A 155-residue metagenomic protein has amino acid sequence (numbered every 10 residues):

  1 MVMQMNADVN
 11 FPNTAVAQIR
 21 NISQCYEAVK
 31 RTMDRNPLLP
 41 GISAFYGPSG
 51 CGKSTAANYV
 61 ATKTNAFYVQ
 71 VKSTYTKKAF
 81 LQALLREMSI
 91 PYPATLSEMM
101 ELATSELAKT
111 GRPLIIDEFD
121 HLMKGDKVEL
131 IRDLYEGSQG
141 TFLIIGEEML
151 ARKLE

Functional and structural regions predicted by a protein language model:
M1-P40: A short, basic N-terminal segment
V2, E27, T76-A83, P91-L143: Mid-core helix/loop region of P-loop NTP-binding domains shared across ATPases and GTPases
N36-L39, A61-K63, L107-G111, E136: Flexible, charged surface loops at secondary-structure boundaries
P37-N58: Walker A/P-loop nucleotide-binding motif
S43-S49, L134-E155: Sensor-1/coupling segment of RecA-like P-loop NTPase cores
N58, T62, R86, D133: Short, well-ordered alpha-helices that flank and scaffold nucleotide-derived cofactor binding pockets
A61-S73: Conserved catalytic segments around the Walker B and adjacent sensor/switch elements of P-loop NTPase domains
T74-T76, H121, E148-R152: Conserved nucleotide-binding/hydrolysis micro-motifs of P-loop NTPases
